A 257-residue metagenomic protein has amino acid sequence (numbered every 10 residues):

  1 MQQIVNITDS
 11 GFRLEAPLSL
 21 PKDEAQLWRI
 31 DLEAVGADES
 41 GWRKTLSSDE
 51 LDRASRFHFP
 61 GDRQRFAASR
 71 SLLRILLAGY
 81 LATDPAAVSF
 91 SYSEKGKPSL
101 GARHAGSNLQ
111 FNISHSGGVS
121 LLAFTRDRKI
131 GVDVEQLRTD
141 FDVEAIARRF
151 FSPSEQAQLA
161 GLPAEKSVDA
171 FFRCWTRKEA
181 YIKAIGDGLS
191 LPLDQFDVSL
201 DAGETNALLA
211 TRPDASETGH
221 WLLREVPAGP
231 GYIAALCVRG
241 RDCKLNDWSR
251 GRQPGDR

Functional and structural regions predicted by a protein language model:
M1-R257: Core catalytic alpha/beta fold that binds nucleotide/phospho-ligands
